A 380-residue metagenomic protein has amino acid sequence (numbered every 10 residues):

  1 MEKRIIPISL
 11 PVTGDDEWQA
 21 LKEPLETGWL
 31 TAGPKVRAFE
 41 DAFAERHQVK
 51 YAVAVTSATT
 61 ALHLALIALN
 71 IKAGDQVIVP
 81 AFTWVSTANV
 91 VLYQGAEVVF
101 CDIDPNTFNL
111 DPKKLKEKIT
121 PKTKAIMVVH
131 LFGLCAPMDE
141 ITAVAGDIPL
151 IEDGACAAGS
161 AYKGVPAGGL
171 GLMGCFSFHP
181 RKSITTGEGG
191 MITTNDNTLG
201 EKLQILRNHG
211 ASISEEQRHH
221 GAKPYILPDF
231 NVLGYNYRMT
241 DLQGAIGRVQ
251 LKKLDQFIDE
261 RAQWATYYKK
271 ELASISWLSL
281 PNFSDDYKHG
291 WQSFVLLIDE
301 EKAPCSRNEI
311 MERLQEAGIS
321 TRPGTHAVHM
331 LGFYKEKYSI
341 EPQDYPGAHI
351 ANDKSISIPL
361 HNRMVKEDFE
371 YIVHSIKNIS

Functional and structural regions predicted by a protein language model:
M1-L30, P34, P228-N231, P359: N-terminal "arm"/small-domain region of PLP-dependent enzymes with the aminotransferase-like
W29-Q76, V90-Q94, F100-D102, V165: Phosphate-binding glycine-rich loop
V36-D41, V49-V53, K113, A125-V129 (+4 more regions): PLP-dependent aminotransferase class I/II
F43, A61, A65, I71 (+12 more regions): Hydrophobic packing within well-folded, soluble alpha/beta domains
T83-A88: Conserved coil-to-alpha-helix start sites within the AMP-binding
E97, P149, S320: Residue-level detector of anion-binding/catalytic polar loops
N106-T186, M191-L199, S357, H361: Active-site phosphate-binding strand-loop segment of PLP-dependent enzymes
